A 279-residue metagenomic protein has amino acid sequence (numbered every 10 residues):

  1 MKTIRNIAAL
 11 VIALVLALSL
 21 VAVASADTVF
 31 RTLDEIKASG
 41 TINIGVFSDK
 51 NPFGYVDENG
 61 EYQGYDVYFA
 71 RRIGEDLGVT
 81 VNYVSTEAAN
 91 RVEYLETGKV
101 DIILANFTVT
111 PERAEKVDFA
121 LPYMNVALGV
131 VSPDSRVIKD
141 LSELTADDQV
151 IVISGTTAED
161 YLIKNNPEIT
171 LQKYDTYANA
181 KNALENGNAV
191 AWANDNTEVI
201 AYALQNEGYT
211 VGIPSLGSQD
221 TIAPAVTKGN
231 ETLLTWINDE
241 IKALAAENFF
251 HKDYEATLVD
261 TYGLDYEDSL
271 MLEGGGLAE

Functional and structural regions predicted by a protein language model:
D27-F30, T157-Y174, V211-I213, I241-E279: Ligand-binding clefts/hinges and TM-proximal coupling segments of bilobed small-molecule sensing domains
D27-N106: Extracytoplasmic small-molecule ligand-binding "clamshell" domains of the periplasmic binding protein/Venus flytrap
I42-N43, G78-T80, T97-A105, D148-Q149 (+3 more regions): Alpha-to-beta junction loops
V56-E58, A70-V79, A158-T176, A203-L204 (+1 more regions): Ligand-binding cleft/hinge of the Venus flytrap
N82-E93, T157, Q172-N186: Short helix-initiation/N-cap motifs at beta->coil->alpha
E93, F107-E115, I163-K164, A178 (+1 more regions): A ligand-binding cleft/hinge motif common to bilobed small-molecule-binding domains
M124-S132, I200-I241, D260-E279: Periplasmic-binding protein-like
S132-V150: Flexible hinge/capping segments at coil-to-helix
